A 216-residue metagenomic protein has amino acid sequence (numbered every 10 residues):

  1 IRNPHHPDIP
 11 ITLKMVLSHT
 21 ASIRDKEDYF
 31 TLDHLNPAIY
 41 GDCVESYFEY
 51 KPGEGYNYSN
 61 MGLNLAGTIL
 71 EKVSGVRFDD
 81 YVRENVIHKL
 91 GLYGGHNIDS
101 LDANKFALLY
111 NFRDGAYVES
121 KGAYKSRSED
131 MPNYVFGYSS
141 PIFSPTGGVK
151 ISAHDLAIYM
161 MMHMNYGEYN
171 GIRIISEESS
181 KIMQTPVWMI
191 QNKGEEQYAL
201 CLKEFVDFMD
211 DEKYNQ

Functional and structural regions predicted by a protein language model:
P4-Q216: Short, surface-exposed loop or secondary-structure junction motifs that flank catalytic or metal-binding residues
